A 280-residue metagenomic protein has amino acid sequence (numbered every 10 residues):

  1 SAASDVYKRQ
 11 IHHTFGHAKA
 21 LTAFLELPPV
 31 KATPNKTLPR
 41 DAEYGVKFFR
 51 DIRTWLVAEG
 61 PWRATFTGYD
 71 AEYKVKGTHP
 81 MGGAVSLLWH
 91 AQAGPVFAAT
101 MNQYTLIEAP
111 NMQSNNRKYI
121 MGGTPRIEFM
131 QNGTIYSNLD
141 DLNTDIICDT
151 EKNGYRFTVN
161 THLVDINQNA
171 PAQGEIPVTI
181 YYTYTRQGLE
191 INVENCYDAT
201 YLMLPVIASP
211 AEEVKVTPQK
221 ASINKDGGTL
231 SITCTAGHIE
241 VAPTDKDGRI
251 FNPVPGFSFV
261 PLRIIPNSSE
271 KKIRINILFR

Functional and structural regions predicted by a protein language model:
S1, F15-P29: Well-ordered alpha-helical scaffold segments within catalytic/enzyme domains
A2-Y7: Short, small-residue-biased leader/transition segments that mark boundaries at the very start of proteins
R9-F15: Eukaryotic non-catalytic protein-interaction modules, chiefly N-terminal intrinsically disordered
L25-D198: Catalytic and substrate-binding regions of extracellular carbohydrate-active enzymes, especially polysaccharide lyases
W55-E59, Y155-T161, I191, A221-K225 (+2 more regions): Generic recognition of long tandem-repeat/solenoid scaffolds
A199-A211: Surface-exposed beta-strand/loop patches in extracellular or lumenal glycoproteins
A208-G227, T233-C234: Solvent-exposed beta-hairpin/edge-strand motifs
N224, T233-R280: Beta-strand-rich recognition/accessory modules
